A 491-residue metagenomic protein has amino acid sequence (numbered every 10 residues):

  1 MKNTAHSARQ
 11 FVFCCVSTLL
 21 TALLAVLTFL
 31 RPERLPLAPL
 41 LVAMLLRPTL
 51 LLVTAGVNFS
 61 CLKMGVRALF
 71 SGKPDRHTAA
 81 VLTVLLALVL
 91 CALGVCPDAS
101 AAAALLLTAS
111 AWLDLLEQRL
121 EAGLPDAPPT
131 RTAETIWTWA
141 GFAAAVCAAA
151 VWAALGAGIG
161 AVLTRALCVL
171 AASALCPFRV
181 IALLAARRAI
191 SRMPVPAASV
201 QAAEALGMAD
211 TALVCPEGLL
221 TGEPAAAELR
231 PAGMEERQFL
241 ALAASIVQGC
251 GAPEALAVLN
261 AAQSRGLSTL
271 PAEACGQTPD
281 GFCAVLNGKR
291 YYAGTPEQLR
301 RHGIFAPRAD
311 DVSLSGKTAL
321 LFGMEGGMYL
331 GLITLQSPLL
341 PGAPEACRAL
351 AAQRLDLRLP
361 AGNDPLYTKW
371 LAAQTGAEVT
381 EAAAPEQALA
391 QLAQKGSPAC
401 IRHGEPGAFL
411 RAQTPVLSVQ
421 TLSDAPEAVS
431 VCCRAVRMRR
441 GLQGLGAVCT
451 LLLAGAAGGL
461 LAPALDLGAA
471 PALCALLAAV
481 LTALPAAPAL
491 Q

Functional and structural regions predicted by a protein language model:
K2-H6, V429-C432: Cytosolic juxtamembrane amphipathic/interface segments immediately preceding and feeding into a transmembrane helix
R9-M64, A464-L467, C474-L477: Core alpha-helical transmembrane segments of integral membrane proteins
C15, P39, A43, V81 (+1 more regions): Signature of the cytosolic headpiece of P-type E1-E2 ATPases
T49-C61, V66-R67, L93, A102-L213 (+2 more regions): Hydrophobic alpha-helical transmembrane segments
F70-T83: Cytoplasmic-side transmembrane-helix entry/capping segments in multi-pass membrane proteins
H77, P125-G141, Q201-A243, L270 (+3 more regions): Conserved cytosolic catalytic loops of P-type ATPases
L124-P125, R230-P279, R300-D311: ATP-binding catalytic core of ATPases
D126, L286-K289, M324-C449: Conserved ATP-binding TGD loop and adjacent catalytic N/P-domain core of P-type ATPases
